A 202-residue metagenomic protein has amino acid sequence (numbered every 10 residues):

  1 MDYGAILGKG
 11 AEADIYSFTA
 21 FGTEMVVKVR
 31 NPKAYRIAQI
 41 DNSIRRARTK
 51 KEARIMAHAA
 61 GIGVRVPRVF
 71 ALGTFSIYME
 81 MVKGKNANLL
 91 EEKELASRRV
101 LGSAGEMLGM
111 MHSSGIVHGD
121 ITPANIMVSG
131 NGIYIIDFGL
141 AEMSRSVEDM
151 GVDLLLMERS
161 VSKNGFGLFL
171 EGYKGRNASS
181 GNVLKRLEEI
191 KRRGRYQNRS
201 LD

Functional and structural regions predicted by a protein language model:
Y3-K50: ATP-binding glycine-rich loop module of kinase domains
F21, L72-T74, S129-G130: Structural motif
K28, E52, D120, D137 (+1 more regions): Acidic active-site catalytic centers that drive phospho-/nucleotidyl reactions and related ester hydrolyses
N31, R45-T49, A53, A60 (+1 more regions): Conserved structural core of kinase catalytic domains
K33-I40, K85-N88, D137-G139, L154: Short glycine/proline- and charge-enriched loop/turn segments that cap or connect secondary-structure elements
H58-V64, N88-A124, S129, I133 (+1 more regions): Conserved kinase catalytic-core helix
Y134-D202: C-lobe/activation-segment region of protein kinase-like
